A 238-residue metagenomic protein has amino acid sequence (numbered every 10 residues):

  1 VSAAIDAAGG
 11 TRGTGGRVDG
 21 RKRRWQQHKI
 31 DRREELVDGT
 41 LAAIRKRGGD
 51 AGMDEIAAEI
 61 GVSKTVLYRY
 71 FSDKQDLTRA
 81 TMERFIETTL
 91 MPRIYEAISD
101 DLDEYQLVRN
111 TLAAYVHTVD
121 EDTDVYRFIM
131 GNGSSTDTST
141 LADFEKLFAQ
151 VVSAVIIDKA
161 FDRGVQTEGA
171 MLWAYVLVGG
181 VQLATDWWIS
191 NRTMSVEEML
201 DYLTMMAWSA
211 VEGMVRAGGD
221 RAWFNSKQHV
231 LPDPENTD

Functional and structural regions predicted by a protein language model:
V1-D19, Q150, A154-D158, D186-D238: C-terminal peripheral helix-coil segments that are non-catalytic and often amphipathic
V1-E59, D76: Basic, helix-initiating cap at the start of DNA-binding domains
I30-L41, R45, G49-M53, Y70-M91 (+4 more regions): An amphipathic alpha-helix adjacent to DNA-recognition modules
G39, A43, A114, T118 (+1 more regions): Amphipathic alpha-helical interface segments
G61-F71: Short hydrophobic/aromatic patch on the recognition helix
Y95-E121, L177, L200: Hydrophobic alpha-helical connector segments
T118-S139, S153-I157, L183-D186, S190 (+1 more regions): Amphipathic alpha-helical segments used for helix-helix packing
T136-F161, M171-L183, D201, M205-E212: Amphipathic alpha-helical packing segments from all-alpha helical-bundle domains
